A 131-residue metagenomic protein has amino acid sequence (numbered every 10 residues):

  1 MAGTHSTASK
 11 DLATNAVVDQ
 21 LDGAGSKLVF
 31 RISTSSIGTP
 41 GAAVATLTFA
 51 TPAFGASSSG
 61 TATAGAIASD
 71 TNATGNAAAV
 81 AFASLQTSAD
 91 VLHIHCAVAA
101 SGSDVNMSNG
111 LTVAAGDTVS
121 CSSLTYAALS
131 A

Functional and structural regions predicted by a protein language model:
M1-A83, T87-A131: Small cysteine-rich, disulfide-bonded extracellular modules of the LU/uPAR three-finger superfamily and closely related
